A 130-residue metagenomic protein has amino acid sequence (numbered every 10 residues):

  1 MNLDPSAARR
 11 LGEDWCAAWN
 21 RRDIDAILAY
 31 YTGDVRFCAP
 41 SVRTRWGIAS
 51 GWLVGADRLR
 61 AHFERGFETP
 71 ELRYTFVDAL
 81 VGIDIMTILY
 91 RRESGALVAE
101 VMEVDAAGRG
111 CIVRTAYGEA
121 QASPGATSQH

Functional and structural regions predicted by a protein language model:
M1-G33, A122-H130: Short, low-complexity N-terminal intrinsically disordered segments enriched in polar/charged residues
N2, R60, E64-H130: A beta-strand edge to alpha-helix "cap/lid" segment located at domain peripheries
P5, A26, T32-A79: A solvent-exposed, acidic/Ser-Thr-rich amphipathic alpha-helical stretch
W15, I27, V35, G55 (+4 more regions): Hydrophobic pocket/interface hotspot
